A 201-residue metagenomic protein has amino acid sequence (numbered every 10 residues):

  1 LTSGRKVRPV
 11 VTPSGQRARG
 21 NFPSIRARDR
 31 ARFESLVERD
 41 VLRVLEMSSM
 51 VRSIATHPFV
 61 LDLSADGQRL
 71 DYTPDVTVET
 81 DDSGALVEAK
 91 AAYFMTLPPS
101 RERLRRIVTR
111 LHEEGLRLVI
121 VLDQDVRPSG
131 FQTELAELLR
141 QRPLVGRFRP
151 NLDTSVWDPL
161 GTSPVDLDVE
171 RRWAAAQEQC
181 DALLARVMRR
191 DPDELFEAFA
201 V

Functional and structural regions predicted by a protein language model:
L1-V201: Electrostatic, structured charged patches in enzyme active sites and in nucleic-acid/phosphate-binding
